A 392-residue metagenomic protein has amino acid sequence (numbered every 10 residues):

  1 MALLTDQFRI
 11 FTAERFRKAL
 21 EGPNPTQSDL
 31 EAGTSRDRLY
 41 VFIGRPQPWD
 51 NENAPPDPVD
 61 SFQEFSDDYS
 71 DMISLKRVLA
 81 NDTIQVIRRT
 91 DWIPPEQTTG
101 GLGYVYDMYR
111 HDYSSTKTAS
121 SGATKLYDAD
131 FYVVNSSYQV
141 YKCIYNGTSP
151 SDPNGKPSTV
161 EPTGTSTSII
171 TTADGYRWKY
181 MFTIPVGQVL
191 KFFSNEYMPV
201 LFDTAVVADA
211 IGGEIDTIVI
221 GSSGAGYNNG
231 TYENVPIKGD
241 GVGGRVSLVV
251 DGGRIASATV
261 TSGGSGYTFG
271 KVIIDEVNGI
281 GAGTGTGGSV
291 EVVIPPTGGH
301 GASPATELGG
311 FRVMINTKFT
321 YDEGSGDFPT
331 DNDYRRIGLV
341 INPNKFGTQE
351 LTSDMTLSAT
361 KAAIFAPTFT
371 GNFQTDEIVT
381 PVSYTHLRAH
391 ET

Functional and structural regions predicted by a protein language model:
M1-I211, E291, G299-E307, P329 (+1 more regions): Tryptophan-rich substrate-binding surfaces of secreted polymer-degrading and adhesive proteins
T172-R388: Conserved, function-critical positions that sit in or immediately flank catalytic and ligand-binding motifs
E391: Active-site microenvironment for binding and transforming phosphate-containing groups
